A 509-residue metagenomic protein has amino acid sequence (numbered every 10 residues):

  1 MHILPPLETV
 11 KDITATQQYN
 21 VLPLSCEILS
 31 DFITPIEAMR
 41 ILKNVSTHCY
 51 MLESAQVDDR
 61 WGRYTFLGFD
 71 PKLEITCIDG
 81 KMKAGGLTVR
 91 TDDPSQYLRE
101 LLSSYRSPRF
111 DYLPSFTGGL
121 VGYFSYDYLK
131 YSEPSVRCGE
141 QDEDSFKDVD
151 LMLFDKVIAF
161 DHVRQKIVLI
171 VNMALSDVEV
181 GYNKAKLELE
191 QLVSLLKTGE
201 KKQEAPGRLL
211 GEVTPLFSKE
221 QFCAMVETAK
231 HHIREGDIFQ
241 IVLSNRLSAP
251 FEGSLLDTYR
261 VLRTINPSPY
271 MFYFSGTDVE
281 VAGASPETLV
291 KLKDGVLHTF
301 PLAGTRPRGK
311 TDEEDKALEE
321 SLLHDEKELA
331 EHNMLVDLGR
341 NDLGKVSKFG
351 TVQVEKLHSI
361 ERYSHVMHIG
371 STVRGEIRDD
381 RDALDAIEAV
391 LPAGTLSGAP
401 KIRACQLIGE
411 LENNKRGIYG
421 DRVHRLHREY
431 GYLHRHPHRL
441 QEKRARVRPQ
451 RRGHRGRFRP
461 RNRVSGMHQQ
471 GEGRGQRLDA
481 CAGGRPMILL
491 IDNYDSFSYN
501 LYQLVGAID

Functional and structural regions predicted by a protein language model:
M1-P486: Extended alpha-helical targeting/anchoring segments, especially N-terminal organellar/secretory targeting helices
M1-T9, V296, M487-D509: N-terminal beta1-alpha1 cap of cysteine-dependent amidohydrolase-like domains
